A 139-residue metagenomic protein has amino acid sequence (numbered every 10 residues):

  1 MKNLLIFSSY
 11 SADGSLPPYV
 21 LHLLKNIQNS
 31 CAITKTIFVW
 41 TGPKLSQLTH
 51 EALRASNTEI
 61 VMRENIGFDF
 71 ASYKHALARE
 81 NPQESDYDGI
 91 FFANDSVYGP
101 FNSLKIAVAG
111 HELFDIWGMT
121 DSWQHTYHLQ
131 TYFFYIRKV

Functional and structural regions predicted by a protein language model:
M1-V139: ER/Golgi luminal nucleotide-sugar-dependent glycosyltransferases, focusing on the catalytic module
